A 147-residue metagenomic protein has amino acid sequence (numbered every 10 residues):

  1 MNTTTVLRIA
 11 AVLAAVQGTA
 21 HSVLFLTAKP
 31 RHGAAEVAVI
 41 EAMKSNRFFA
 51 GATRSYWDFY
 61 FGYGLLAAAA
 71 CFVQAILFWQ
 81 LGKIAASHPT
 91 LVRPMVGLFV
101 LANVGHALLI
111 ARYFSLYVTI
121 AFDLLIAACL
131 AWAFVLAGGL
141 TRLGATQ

Functional and structural regions predicted by a protein language model:
N2-T3, V73-V92: Juxtamembrane helix-break-helix junctions at the cytosolic face of small multi-pass alpha-helical membrane proteins
T5-A15, D58-L65, T90-G97, Y117-I120: Alpha-helical transmembrane segments of integral membrane proteins
L7-R31: N-terminal signal-anchor transmembrane alpha helix
V12, A28, E36-L81, L98-L101: Core segments of alpha-helical transmembrane spans in multipass integral membrane proteins
V16-S22, V100-L109: Aromatic-anchored segments of alpha-helical transmembrane domains
A86, G97, V104-A121: Membrane-helix boundary connector in multi-pass membrane proteins
L124-L136: Alpha-helical transmembrane segments and their membrane-interface exit regions
G139-Q147: Short, charged juxtamembrane terminal tails flanking transmembrane helices
